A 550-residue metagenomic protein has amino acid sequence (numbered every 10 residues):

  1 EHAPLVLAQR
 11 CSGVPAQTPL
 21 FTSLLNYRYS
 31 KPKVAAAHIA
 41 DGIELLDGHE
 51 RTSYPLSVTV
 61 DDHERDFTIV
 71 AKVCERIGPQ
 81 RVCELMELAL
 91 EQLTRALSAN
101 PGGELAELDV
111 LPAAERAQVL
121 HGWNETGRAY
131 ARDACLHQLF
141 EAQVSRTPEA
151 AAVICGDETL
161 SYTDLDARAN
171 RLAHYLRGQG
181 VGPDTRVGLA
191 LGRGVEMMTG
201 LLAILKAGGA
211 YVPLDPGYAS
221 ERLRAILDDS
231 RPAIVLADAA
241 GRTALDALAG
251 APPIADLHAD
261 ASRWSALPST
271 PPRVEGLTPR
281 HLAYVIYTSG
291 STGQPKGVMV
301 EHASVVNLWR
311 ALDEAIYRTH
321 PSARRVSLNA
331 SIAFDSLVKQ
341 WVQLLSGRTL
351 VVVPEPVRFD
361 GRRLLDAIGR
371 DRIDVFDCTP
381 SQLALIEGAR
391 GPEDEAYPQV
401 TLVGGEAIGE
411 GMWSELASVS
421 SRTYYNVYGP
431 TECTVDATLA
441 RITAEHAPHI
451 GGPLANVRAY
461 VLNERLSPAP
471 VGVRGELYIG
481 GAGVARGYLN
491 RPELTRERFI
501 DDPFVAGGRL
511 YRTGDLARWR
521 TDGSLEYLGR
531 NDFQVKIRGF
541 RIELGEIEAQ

Functional and structural regions predicted by a protein language model:
E1, L25, V58, C83 (+23 more regions): Generic structural signal for small/hydrophobic residues in well-ordered secondary structure, especially within
E1-E84, E91-A99, D109-V110, G122-T126 (+11 more regions): Adenylate-forming
D47-T68, E84, L88-E91, A99-I286 (+5 more regions): AMP-binding/adenylate-forming domain of the ANL superfamily
H174, S220, I234-E275, V305 (+2 more regions): AMP-dependent adenylate-forming
L191-L202, G217-E221, N329-S346, R358-R363 (+1 more regions): Conserved coil-to-alpha-helix start sites within the AMP-binding
V285-V298, T431: Conserved adenylation A10 loop of the ANL superfamily
K296-R325, D335-D374: Conserved AMP-binding/adenylation subdomain of ANL enzymes
W341, L345-R348, I373-D377, E387-H449 (+1 more regions): Gly/Ser/Thr-rich phosphate-binding loop
